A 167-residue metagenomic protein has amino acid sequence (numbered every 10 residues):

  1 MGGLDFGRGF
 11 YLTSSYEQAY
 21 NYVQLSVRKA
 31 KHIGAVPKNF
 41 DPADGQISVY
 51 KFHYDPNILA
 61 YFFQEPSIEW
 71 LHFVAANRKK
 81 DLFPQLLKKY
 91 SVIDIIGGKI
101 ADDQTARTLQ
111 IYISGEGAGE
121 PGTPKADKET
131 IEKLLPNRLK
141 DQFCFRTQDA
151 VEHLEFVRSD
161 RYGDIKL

Functional and structural regions predicted by a protein language model:
L4-R8, Y20-N21, L25-L167: Conserved NAD+-utilizing ADP-ribose enzyme module
